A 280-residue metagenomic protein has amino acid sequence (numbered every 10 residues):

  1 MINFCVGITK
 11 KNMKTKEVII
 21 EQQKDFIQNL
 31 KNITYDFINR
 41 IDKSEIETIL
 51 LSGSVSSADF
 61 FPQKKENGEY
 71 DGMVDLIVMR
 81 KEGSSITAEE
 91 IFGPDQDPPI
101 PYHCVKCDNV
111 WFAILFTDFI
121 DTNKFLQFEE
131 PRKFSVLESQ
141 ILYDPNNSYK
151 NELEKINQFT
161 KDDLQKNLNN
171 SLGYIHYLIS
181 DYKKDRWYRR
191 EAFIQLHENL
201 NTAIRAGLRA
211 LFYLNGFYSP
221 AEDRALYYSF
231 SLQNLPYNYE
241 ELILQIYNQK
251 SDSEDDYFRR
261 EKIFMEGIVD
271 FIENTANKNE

Functional and structural regions predicted by a protein language model:
M1-K14: N-terminal amphipathic/basic-hydrophobic helices that include classical n-h-c signal peptides and signal-anchor
C5, C104-C107, A276: Generic recognition of cysteine residues
I8, K81, L208: Residue-level marker of positions within ordered structural domains that often coincide with functionally constrained
K14-S44, V55-E129: Metal-dependent nucleotidyltransferase catalytic core
T15-F26, D95-R190: Conserved NTP/Mg2+-binding pocket subregion across the NTase superfamily
I49, G53-V55: Short helix-loop-helix/strand-helix junction enriched in hydrophobic and basic residues
Q158-E280: Conserved nucleotidyltransferase catalytic core and NTase-mimicking acidic/glycine-rich helix/loop elements in nucleic
